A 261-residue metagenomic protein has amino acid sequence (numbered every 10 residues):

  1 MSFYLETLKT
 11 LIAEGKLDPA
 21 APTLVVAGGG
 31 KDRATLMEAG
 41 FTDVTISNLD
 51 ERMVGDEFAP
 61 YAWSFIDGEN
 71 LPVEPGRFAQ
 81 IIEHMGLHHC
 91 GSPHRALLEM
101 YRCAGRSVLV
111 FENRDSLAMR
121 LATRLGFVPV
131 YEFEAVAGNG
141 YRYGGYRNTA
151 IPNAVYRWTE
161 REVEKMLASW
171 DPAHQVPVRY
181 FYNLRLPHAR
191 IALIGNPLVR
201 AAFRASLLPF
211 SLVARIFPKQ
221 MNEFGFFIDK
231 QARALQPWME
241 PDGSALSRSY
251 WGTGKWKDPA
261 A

Functional and structural regions predicted by a protein language model:
M1-A21, K31-T35: Conserved alpha-helix/loop element of class I SAM-dependent methyltransferases that forms part of the SAM/SAH-binding
P22-N70: Class I SAM-dependent methyltransferase SAM/SAH-binding core
N70-P75, G91: Short conserved loop adjoining the S-adenosyl-L-methionine
I82: A conserved beta-strand element that flanks and buttresses the S-adenosyl-L-methionine
H94-V110: A short glycine-rich, Lys/Arg-flanked "PGG" loop and its adjoining helix->strand segment in the class I
R106-Y141, A154: Conserved class I S-adenosyl-L-methionine
I151-F181: Short alpha-helix
V176-A261: A C-terminal cap/extension of S-adenosyl-L-methionine-dependent methyltransferases that defines the acceptor-substrate
